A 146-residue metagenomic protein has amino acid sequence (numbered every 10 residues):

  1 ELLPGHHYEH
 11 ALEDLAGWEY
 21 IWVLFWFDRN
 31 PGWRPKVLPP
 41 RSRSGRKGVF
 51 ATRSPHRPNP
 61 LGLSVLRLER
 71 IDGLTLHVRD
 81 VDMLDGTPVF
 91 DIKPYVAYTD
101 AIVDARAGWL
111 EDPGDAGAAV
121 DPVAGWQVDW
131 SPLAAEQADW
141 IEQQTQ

Functional and structural regions predicted by a protein language model:
E1-E9, A101-Q146: Arg/Lys-rich, positively charged N-terminal/basic patches that mediate binding to nucleic acids
E1-P40: Active-site acidic/histidine clusters and adjacent loop/turn architecture that either coordinate catalytic ions
G17-I21, K47, L63-V65: Short, surface-exposed beta-edge/turn micro-motifs
P31, G48-T52, Q146: A broadly structural signal marking compact, well-ordered functional cores that mediate small-ligand/cofactor/substrate
G45-L63: Short aromatic-glycine motifs in intrinsically disordered, low-complexity regions
L63-M83: Well-ordered alpha/beta subsegment
V81-L110: Flexible glycine-rich active-site/ligand-binding loops centered on an Asp-His dyad
